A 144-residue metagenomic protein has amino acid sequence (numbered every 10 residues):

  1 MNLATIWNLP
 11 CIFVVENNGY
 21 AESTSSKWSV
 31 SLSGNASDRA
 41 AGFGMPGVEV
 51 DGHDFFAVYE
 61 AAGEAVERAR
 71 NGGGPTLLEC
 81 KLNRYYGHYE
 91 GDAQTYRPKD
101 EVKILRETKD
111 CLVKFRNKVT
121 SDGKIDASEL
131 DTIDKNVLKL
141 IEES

Functional and structural regions predicted by a protein language model:
M1-E143: Glycine-rich ThDP/TPP pyrophosphate-binding loop and its adjacent helix/strand module within ThDP-dependent enzymes
